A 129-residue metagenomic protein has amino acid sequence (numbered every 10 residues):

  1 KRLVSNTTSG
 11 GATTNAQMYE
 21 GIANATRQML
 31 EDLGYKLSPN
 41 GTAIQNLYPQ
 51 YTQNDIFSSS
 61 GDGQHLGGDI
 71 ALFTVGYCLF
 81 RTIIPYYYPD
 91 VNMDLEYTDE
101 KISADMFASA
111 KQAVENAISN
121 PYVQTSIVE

Functional and structural regions predicted by a protein language model:
K1-G10: Oxyanion-hole/transition-state-stabilizing segment in secreted/luminal serine hydrolases and related acyltransferases
G10-Q112, I118: Catalytic His-Asp segment of secreted/periplasmic serine-dependent ester chemistry enzymes
I118-E129: Short, low-complexity, Pro/Ser/Thr/Gly-rich segments in the mature regions of secreted, periplasmic
